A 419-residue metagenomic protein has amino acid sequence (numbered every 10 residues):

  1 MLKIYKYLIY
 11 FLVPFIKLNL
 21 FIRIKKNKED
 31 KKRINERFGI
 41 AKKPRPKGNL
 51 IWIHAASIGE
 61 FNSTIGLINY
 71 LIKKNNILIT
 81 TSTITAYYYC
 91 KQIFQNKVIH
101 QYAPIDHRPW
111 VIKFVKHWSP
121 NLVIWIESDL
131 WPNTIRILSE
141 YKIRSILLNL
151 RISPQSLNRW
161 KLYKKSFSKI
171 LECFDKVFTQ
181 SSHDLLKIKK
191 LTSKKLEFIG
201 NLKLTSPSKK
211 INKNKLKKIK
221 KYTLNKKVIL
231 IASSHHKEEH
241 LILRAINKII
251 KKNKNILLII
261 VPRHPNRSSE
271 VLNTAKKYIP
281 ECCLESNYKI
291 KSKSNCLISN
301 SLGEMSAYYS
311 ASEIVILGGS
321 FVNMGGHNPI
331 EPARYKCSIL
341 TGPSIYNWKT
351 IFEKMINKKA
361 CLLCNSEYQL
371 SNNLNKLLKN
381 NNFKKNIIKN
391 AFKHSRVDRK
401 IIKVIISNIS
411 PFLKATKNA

Functional and structural regions predicted by a protein language model:
K17-K213, S234-H236, I249-K251, R263-H264 (+1 more regions): Active-site and donor-binding regions of nucleotide-sugar-utilizing enzymes
E60-N75, S208-N287: Conserved catalytic-core segment of nucleotide-activated headgroup transferases in glycan assembly
W118-L122, K293-M324: Acidic donor-binding loop of glycosyltransferase active sites
I143-R144, I314, F321, E331-S344 (+1 more regions): Structural loop-to-beta junction motif characteristic of Rossmann-like glycosyltransferase folds
S306, I330-Y335, E353: Short alpha-helical segment that forms part of, or immediately flanks, the ligand-binding pocket in carbohydrate-active
N347-N373: Change "using UDP/GDP/dTDP sugars" to "using nucleotide sugars
N375-F392: Conserved donor-nucleotide binding/catalytic region of nucleotide-linked donor-dependent transferases
V397-A419: C-terminal alpha-helical cap of glycosyltransferases
